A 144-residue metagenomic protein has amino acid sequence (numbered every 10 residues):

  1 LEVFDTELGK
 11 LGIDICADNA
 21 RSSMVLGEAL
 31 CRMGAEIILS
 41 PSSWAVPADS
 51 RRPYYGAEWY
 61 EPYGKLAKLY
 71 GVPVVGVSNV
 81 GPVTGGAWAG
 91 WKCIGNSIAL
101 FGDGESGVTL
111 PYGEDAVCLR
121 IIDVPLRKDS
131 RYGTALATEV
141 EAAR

Functional and structural regions predicted by a protein language model:
L1-E2, Y112-G133: A short, polar/charged loop-to-alpha-helix boundary motif
L1-F4, L39: Short intrinsically disordered, low-complexity coil segments enriched in acidic
F4-E7, G102, D123-V124: Active-site beta-strand termini and strand-to-loop segments that position acidic
T6-G9, D129: Short capping/connector residues at structural and topological boundaries
L8-L11, V117-L119: Sequence-level motif detector for i,i+2 pairs with an aromatic at +2
G9-D18, L39-S40: Active-site-proximal beta-strand elements of phosphoester/diester hydrolases
A20-C118: CN hydrolase (nitrilase-like) catalytic-core segments centered on the catalytic cysteine and neighboring Lys/Glu
R51, P125-R144: A short C-terminal boundary segment appended to hydrolase-like catalytic domains
